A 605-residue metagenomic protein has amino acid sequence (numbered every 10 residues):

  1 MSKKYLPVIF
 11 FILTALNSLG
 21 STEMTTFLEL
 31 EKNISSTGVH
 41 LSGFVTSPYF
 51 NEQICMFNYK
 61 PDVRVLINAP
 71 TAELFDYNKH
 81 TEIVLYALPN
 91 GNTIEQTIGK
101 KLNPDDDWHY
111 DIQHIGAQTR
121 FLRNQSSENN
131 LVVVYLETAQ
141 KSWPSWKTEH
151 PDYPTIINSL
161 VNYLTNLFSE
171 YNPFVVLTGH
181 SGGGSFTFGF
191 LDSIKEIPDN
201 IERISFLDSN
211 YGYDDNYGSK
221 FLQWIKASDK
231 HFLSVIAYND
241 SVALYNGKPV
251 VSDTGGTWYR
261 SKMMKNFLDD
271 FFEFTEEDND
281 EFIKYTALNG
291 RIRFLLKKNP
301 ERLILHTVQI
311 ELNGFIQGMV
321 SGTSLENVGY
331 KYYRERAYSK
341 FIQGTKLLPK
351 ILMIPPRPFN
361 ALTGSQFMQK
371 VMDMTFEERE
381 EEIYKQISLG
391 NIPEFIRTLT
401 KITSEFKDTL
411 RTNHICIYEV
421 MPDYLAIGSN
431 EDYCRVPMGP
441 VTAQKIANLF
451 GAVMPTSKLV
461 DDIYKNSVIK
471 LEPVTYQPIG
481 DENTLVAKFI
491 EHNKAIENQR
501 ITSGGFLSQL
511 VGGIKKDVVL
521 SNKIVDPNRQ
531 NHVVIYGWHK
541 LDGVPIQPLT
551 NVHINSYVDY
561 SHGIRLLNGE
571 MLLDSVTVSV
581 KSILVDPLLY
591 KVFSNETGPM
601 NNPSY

Functional and structural regions predicted by a protein language model:
T22-I83, K350: A domain-start/cap signature at the N-terminus of enzymes
R64, T71-E128: Short, surface-exposed "cap/lid" segments of acyl-processing enzymes
G116, Y135, Q140-F168: Alpha/beta-hydrolase active-site loop
G179-G183, T187: Gly/Ala-rich beta-loop-alpha elbow adjacent to hydrolase catalytic centers
K195-T286: The feature captures the conserved acid-bearing segment of alpha/beta-hydrolase catalytic domains
K248-P349: C-terminal accessory extensions appended to soluble enzyme cores
P440-Q509, L566: Conserved hydrophobic ligand-interaction patch in extracellular adhesion modules
D559-Y605: Low-complexity, Gly/Ser/Thr/Pro-rich intrinsically disordered linker/tail segments
